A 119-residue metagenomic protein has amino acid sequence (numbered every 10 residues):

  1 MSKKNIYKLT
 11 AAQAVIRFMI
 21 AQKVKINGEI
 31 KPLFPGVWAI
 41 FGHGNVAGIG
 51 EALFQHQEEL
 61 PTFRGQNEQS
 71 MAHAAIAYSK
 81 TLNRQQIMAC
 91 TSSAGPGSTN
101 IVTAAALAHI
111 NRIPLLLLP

Functional and structural regions predicted by a protein language model:
M1-G97: Thiamine diphosphate
I87, S98-P119: Hydrophobic or amphipathic alpha-helical targeting/insertion segments
